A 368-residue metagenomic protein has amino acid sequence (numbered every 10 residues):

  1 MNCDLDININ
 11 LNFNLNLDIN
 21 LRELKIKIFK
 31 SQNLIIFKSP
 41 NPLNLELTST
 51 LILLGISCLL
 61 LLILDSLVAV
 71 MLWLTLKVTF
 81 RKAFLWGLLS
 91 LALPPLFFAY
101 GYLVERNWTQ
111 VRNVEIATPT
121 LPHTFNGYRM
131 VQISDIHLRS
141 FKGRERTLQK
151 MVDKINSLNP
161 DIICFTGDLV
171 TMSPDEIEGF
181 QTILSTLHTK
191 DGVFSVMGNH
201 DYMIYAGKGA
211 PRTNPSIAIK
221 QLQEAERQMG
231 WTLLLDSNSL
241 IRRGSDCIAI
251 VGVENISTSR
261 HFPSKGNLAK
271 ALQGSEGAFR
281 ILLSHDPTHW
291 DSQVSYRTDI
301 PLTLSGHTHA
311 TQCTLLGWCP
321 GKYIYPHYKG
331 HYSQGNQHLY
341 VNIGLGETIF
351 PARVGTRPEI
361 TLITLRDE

Functional and structural regions predicted by a protein language model:
M1-I9, F13-N107: Non-catalytic terminal accessory segments
F29, A117-P119, R366: A structural detector for beta-sheet-dominated domains
L51, W86-G87, L91, L96-F98 (+7 more regions): Short, well-ordered helical secondary-structure segments
T75-L89, P94-L158: N-terminal signal-anchor transmembrane helix
T124-E368: Soluble catalytic domains of enzymes that build or remodel membrane lipids, polysaccharides, and related
